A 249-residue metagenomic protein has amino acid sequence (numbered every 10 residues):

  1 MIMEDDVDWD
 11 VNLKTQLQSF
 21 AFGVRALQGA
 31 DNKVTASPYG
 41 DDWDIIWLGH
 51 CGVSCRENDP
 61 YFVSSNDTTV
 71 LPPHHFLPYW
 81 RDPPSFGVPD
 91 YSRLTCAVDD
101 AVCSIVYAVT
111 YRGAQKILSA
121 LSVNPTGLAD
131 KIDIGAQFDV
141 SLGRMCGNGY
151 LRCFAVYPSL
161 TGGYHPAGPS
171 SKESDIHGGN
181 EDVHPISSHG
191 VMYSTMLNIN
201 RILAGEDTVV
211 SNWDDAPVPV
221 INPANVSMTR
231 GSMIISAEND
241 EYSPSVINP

Functional and structural regions predicted by a protein language model:
M1-M3, V7-P249: An acidic/histidine-cluster motif and surrounding catalytic segment that typifies divalent-metal-assisted enzyme active
